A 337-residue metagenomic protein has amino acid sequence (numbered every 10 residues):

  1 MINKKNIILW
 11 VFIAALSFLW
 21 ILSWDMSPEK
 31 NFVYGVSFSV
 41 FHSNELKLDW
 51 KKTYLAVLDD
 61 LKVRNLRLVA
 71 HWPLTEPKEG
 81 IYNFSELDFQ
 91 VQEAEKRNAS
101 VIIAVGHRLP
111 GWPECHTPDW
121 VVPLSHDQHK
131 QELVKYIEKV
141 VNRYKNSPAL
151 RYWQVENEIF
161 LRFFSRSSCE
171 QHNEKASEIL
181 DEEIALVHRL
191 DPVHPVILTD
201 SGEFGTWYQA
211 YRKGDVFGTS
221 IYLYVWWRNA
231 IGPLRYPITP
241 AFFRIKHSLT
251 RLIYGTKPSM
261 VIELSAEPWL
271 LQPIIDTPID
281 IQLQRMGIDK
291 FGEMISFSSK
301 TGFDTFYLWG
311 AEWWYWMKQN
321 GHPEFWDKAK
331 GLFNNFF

Functional and structural regions predicted by a protein language model:
I7-L22: Hydrophobic membrane-insertion alpha-helices, especially the h-region of bacterial N-terminal signal peptides
W20-V63, V69: Boundary/entry segment of secreted carbohydrate-active catalytic domains
Y34-F38, L66-L68, V101-V105, R151-V155 (+4 more regions): Hydrophobic faces of well-ordered beta-strands that scaffold small-molecule active sites in alpha/beta enzyme cores
L48-A56, S85-Q90, Y136-V140, D200-A210 (+2 more regions): Alpha-helical scaffolding within the catalytic cores of extracellular/periplasmic polymer-degrading hydrolases
K51-D60, N65-P118, V122, E170-I197: Aromatic-lined substrate-binding rim segments of carbohydrate-active enzymes
E79, E114-H194, D200, T206-R212 (+4 more regions): Active-site cleft segment of glycoside hydrolase catalytic domains centered on the general acid/base Glu
E174, V193-I197, S201-I274, E324-A329: Glycoside hydrolase catalytic-domain groove-lining segments
P258-F337: Substrate-binding cleft of secreted/luminal carbohydrate-active enzymes
